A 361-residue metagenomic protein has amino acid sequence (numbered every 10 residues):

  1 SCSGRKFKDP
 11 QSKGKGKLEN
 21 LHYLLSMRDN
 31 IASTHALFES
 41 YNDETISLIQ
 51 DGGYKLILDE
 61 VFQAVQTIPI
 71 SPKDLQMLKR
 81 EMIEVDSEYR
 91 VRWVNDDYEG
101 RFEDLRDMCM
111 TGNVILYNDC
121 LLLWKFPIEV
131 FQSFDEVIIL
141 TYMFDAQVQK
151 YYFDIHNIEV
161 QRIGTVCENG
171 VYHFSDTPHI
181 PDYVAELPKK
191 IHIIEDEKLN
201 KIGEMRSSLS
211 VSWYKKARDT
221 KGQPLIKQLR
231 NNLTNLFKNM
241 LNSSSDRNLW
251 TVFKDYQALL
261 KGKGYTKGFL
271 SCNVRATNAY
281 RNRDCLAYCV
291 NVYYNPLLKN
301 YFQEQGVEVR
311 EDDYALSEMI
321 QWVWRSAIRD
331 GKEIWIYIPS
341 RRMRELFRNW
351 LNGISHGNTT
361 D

Functional and structural regions predicted by a protein language model:
S1-D361: ASCE RecA-like P-loop NTPase motor cores that couple ATP hydrolysis to mechanical translocation on nucleic acids
